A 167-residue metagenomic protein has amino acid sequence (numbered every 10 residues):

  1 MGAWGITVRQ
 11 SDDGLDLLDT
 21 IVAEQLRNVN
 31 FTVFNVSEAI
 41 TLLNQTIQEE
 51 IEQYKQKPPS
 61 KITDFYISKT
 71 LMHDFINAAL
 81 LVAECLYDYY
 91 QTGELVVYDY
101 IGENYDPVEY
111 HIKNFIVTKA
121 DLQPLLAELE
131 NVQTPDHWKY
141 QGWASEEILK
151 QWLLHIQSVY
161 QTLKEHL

Functional and structural regions predicted by a protein language model:
M1-L26: Short, extreme N-terminal segment that most often corresponds to the first beta-strand
T7-Q10, T32, L71-F75: Helix-start/N-cap signature of alpha-helical segments
S11, T41-E50, F75, K139 (+2 more regions): Gly-Asp-aromatic-enriched flexible segments
E24, Y89-T92, H166: Residue-level signature of the C-terminal ends
R27-T70: Short amphipathic alpha-helical segments and their helix-coil junctions
D74-Y140: Amphipathic protein-protein interaction modules
K119-L167: Low-complexity intrinsically disordered segments
